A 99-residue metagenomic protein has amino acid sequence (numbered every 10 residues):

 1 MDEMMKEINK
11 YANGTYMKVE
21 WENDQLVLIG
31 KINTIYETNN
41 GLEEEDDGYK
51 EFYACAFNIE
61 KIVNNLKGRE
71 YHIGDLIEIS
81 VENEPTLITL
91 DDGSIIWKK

Functional and structural regions predicted by a protein language model:
D2-K99: Conserved RNA-binding domains used in RNP assembly and mRNA/RNA metabolism
